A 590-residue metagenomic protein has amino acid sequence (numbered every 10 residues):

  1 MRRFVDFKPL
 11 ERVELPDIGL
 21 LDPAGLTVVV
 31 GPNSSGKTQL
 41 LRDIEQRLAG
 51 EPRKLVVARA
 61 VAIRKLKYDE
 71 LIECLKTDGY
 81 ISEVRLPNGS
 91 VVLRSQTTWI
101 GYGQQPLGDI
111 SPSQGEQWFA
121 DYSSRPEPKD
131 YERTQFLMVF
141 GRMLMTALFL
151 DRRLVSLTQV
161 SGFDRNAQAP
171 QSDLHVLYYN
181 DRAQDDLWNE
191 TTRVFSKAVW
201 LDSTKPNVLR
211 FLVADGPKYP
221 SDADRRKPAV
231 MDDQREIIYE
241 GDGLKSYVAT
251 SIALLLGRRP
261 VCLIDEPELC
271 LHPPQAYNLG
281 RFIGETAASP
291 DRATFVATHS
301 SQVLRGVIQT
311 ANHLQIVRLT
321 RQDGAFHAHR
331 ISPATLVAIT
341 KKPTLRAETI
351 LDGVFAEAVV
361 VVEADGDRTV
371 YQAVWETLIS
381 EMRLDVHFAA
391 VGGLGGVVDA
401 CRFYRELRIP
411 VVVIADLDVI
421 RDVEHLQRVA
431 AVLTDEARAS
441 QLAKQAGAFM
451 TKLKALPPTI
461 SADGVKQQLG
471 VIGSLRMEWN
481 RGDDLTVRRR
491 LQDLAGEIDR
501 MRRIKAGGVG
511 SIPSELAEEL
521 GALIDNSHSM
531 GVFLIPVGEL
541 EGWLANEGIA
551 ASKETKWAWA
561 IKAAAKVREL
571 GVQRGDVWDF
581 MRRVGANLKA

Functional and structural regions predicted by a protein language model:
M1-E51, P217-D352, E569-A590: Switch/communication elements of ASCE P-loop NTPase nucleotide-binding domains
F4, E127-L137, G141-Y247, I252-V261 (+1 more regions): Extended helical coiled-coil dimerization/tether regions that scaffold and oligomerize large DNA-maintenance assemblies
F4, K8-R12, I18-L21, G25 (+10 more regions): Acidic, Mg2+-coordinating catalytic modules of nucleic-acid enzymes
R12, G19-P32, R42-S172: N-terminal nucleotide-handling cores and adjacent loading/scaffold lobes of large enzymes and macromolecular assemblies
S35, L212-K218, E547-I549: Secondary-structure transition/turn motif
I72, W188, G280-G284, L304 (+2 more regions): Short amphipathic alpha-helical segments and helix-helix/interface helices
A169-L174, D232-E236, L269-C270, A334-T335 (+2 more regions): Short, basic, glycine/proline-bearing loop/turn elements
